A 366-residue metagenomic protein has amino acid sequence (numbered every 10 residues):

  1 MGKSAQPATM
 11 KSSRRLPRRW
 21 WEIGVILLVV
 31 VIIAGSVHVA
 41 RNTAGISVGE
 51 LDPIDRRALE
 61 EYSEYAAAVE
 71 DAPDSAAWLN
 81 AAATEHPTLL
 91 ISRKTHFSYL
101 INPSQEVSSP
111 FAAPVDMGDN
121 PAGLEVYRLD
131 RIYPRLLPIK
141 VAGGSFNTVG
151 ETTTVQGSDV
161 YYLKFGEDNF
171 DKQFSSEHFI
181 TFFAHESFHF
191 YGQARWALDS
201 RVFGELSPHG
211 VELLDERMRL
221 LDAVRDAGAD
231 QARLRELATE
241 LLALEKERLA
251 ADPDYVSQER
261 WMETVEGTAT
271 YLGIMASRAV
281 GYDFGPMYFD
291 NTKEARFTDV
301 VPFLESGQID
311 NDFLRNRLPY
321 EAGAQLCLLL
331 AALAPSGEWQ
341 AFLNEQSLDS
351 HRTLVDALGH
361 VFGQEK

Functional and structural regions predicted by a protein language model:
M1-K11: Short, intrinsically disordered terminal tails adjacent to the first/last structured region
K11-V30: N-terminal Sec-pathway targeting helices
G24, V37-A83, T88-H96, G123-Y127 (+6 more regions): Non-catalytic terminal regions of proteins
E61-G166, A197, R201-F203: Auxiliary, metal-adjacent structural segments of Zn-dependent hydrolase domains
G166-F183: Short pre-active-site segment immediately N-terminal to the catalytic Zn-binding motif
T181-Q193, T270: Active-site recognition of the HExxH zinc-binding catalytic motif
A194-A251, Y255, E259-G285, F289-V301: Post-HExxH zinc-binding segment in Zn-dependent metallohydrolases
D254-D283, T292-F362: Active-site-proximal alpha-helical
